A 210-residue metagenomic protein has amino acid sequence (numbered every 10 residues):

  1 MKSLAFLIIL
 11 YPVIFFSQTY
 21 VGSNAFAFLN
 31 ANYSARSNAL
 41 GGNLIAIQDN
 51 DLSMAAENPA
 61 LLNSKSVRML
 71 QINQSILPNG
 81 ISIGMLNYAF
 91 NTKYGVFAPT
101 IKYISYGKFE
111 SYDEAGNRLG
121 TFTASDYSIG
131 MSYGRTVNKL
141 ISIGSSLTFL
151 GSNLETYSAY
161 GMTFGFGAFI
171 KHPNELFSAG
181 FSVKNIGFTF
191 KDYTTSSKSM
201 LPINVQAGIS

Functional and structural regions predicted by a protein language model:
M1-V21: Bacterial Sec-dependent N-terminal signal peptides
I8-V13, A60, Q74, S145: Residue-level signal for alpha-helical transmembrane segments in multi-pass membrane proteins
Q18-G41, I45, V67-L70, S75 (+1 more regions): Outer-membrane beta-barrel porins/channels
Q48-D49: N-terminal plug
L52-S64: N-terminal periplasmic accessory domains that precede and gate Gram-negative outer-membrane beta-barrel machines
